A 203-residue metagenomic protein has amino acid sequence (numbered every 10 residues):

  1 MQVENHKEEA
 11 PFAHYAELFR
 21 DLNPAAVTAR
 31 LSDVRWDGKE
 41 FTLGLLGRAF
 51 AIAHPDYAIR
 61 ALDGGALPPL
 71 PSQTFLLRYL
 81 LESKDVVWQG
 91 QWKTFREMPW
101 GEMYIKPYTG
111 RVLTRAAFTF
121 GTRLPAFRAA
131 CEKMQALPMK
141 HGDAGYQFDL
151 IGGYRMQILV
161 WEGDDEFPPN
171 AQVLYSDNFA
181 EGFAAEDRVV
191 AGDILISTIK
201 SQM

Functional and structural regions predicted by a protein language model:
M1-K39, S72, Y79-M134: Short Lys/Arg-enriched alpha/beta "domain-start" segment
V27-P55, L137-E162: Amphipathic, interaction-prone secondary-structure segments
R48-T74, W161-E186: Intrinsically disordered, low-complexity regulatory segments enriched in Ser/Thr/Pro and charged residues
F50, Y104-V112, A116, H141-G142 (+1 more regions): Domain-length accessory/inserted modules outside core catalytic folds
L62, A66, A117, A144 (+1 more regions): Short, charged/polar micro-motifs that form catalytic or ligand-binding hotspots
L76, L80, G192-L195: Short amphipathic C-terminal alpha-helix that caps PH/PH-like domains
G121-E181: Conserved binding-pocket/active-site segment within a compact domain
S176-M203: A recognition module on extended beta-rich or small alphabeta surfaces enriched in W/G with H and D/E
